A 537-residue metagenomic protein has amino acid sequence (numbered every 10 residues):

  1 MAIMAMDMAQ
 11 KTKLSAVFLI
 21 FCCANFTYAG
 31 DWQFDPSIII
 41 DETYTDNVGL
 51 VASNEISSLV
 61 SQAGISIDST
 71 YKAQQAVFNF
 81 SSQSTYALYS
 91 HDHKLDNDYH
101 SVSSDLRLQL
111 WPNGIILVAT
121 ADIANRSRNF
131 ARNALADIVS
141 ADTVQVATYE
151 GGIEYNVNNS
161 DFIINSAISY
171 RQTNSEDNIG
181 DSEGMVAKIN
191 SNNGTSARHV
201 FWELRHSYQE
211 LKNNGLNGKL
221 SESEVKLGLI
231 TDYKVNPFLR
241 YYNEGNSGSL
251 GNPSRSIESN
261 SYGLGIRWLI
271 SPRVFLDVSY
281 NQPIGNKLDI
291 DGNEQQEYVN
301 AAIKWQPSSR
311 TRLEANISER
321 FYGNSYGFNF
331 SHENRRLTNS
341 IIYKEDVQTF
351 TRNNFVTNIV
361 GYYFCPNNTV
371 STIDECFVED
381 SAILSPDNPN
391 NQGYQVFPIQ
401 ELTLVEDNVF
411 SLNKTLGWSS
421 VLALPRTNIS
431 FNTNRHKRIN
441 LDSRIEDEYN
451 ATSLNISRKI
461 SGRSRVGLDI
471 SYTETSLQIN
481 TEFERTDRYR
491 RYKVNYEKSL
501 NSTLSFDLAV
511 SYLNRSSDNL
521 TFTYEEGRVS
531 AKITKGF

Functional and structural regions predicted by a protein language model:
M1-D31, F537: Gram-negative bacterial Sec-dependent N-terminal signal peptides
Y28-F537: Gram-negative and organellar
